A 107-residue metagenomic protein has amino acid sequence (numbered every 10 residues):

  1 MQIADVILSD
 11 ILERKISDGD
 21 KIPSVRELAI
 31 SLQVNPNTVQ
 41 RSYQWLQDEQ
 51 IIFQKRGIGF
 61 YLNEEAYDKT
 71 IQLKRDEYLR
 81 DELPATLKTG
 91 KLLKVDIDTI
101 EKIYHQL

Functional and structural regions predicted by a protein language model:
M1-K21, E27, E77, D81-L107: Extreme N-terminal segment that seeds HTH/winged-HTH DNA-binding domains in transcriptional regulators
K15-I16, D20, D48-G57, Y61-E64: Beta-hairpin "wing" of winged helix-turn-helix
K21-F53: N-terminal helix-turn-helix
S24, F60-R75: Short, cationic-aromatic polyanion-contact patches
R41-Q44, Q72-L73, R80-E82: Short, low-complexity, polar/charged sequence segments that are solvent-exposed and flexible
Q54, R75-Y78: A generic short alpha-helical patch detector that favors 3-5-residue windows in or near N-terminal regions
